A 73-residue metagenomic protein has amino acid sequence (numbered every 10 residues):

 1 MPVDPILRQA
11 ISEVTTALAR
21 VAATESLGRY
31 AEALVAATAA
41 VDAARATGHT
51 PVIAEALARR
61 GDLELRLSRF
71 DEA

Functional and structural regions predicted by a protein language model:
R8-Q9, G48: Structural signature of alpha-solenoid helical repeat scaffolds
E13-T15, E55-L57: Residue register of alpha-helical TPR repeats
Y30, T50, F70-D71: TPR-repeat structural position
A33, A39-A40, A73: Tetratricopeptide repeat
T38-H49: Amphipathic alpha-helical segments of tetratricopeptide repeats
